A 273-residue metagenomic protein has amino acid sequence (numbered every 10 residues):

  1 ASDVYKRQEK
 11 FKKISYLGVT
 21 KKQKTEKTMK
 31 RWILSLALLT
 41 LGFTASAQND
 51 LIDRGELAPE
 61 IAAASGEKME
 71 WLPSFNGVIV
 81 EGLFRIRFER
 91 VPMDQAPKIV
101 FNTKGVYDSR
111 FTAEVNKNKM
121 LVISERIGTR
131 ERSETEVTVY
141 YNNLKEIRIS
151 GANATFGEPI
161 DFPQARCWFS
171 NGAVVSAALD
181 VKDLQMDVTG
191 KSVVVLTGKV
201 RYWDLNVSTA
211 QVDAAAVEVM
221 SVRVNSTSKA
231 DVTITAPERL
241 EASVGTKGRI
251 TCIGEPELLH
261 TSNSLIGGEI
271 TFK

Functional and structural regions predicted by a protein language model:
A1-Y5: Short, small-residue-biased leader/transition segments that mark boundaries at the very start of proteins
F11, T20-K273: Intrinsically disordered, low-complexity terminal regions
